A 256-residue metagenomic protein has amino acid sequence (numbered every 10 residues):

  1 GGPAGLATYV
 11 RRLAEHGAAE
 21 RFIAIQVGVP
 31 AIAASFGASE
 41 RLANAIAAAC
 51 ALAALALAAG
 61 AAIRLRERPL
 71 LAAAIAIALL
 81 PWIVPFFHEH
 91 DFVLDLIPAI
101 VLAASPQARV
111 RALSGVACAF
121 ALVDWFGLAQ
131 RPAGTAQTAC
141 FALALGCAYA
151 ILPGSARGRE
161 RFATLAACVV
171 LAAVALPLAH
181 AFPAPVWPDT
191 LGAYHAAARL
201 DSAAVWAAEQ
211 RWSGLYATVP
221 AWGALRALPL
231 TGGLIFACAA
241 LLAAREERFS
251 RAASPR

Functional and structural regions predicted by a protein language model:
G1, L145-Y149: Perimembrane helix-loop-helix junctions
G1-L96, I100-P106, A175-R256: Primarily membrane-embedded glycan-assembly and transfer machineries that use lipid-linked glycans
I46-C50, A73, I77, L113-F120 (+1 more regions): Hydrophobic alpha-helical transmembrane segments of polytopic
W82-E89, F126-G134: Membrane-interface helix caps and helix-loop-helix hairpins in membrane proteins
F92, R131-G146, L225-L230: Loop-to-transmembrane alpha-helix initiation sites
L102-A117, A148-F162, L242-S254: Membrane-interface junctions at the ends of membrane-embedded or membrane-associated helices
R109-W125, L143-A144, R157-V174: Signature aromatic-anchored transmembrane alpha helix within multi-pass, membrane-resident enzymes that catalyze glycan
L122-P132, P177-V186: Juxtamembrane "helix-exit" motif on the non-cytosolic side of transmembrane helices
